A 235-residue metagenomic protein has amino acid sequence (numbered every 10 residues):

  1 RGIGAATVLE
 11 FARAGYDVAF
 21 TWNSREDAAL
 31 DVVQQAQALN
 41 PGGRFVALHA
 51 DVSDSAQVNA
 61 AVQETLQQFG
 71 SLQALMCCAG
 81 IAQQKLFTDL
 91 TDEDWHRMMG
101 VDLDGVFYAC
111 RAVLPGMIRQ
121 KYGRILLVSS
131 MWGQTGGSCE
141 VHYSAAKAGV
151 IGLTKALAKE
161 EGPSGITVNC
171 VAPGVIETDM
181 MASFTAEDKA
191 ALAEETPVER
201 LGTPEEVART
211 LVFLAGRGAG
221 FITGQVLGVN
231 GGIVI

Functional and structural regions predicted by a protein language model:
R1-A19: Canonical Rossmann dinucleotide-binding motif of NAD(H)/NADP(H)-dependent dehydrogenases/reductases, specifically
Y16-D31: Conserved glycine-rich Rossmann-like NAD(P)H-binding loop of the short-chain dehydrogenase/reductase
G70, G162, T167, I222-G224: Short, small/polar-rich loop/turn modules that mediate ligand/substrate recognition or access, typified
Q73, I81, T88-Y108, Y122 (+3 more regions): Catalytic Tyr-X3-Lys loop
L86-F87, D94-H96, M181, D188 (+1 more regions): Substrate-binding pocket helix/loop in short-chain dehydrogenase/reductase
C110, A146, T154: Active-site helix of classical SDR
P115, K159-E160, G220: Alpha-helical segment proximal to the catalytic Tyr-Lys
S130: Residue(s) in the substrate-gating loop at a strand-loop-helix junction that position the organic substrate next
